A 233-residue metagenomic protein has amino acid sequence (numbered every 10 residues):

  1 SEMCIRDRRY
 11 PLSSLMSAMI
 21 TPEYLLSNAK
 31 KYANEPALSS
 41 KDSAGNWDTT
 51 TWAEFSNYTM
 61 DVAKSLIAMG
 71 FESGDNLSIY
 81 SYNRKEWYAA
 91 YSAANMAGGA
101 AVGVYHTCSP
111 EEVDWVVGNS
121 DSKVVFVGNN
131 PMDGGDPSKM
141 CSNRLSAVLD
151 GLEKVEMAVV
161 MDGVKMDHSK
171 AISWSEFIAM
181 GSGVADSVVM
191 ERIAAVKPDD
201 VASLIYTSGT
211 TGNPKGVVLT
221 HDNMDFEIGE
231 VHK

Functional and structural regions predicted by a protein language model:
S1-I5: Short, small-residue-biased leader/transition segments that mark boundaries at the very start of proteins
L15-L38, N57: A short N-terminal helical cap/helix-turn-helix that marks the beginning of AMP-binding/adenylate-forming
L26, I67, K85-V104, V113-D114 (+2 more regions): Hydrophobic alpha-helical segments in the ANL/AMP-binding
A33-P36, V160, A171-S175, A179-Y206 (+1 more regions): Conserved pre-ATP/AMP-binding loop-to-beta segment of ANL
N34, L38-S92, S109-D114, K170-S182 (+1 more regions): Conserved AMP-binding/adenylate-forming core of the ANL superfamily
T49-A53, A202-F226: Conserved AMP-binding A3 loop
S56-D61, V184, P198, V217-K233: Conserved structural elements of the adenylate-forming
M96-A179: Structural core segment of the AMP-binding/adenylate-forming
